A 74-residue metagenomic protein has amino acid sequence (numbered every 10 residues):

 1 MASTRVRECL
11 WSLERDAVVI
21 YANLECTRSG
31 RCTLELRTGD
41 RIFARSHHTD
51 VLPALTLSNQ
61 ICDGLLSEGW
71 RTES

Functional and structural regions predicted by a protein language model:
M1-V19, G39-A44, T49-T56, W70-S74: Negatively charged, low-complexity tracts enriched in Asp/Glu with abundant Ser/Thr
V19-F43: Short aromatic-glycine-(Arg/Gly/Cys) micro-motifs in beta-strand/loop hairpins
N23-E25, S58, E68: Functionally constrained cores in energy, signaling, and assembly domains
G30-C32, L52-I61: Short, surface-exposed linear segments at secondary-structure transitions and domain or protein termini
